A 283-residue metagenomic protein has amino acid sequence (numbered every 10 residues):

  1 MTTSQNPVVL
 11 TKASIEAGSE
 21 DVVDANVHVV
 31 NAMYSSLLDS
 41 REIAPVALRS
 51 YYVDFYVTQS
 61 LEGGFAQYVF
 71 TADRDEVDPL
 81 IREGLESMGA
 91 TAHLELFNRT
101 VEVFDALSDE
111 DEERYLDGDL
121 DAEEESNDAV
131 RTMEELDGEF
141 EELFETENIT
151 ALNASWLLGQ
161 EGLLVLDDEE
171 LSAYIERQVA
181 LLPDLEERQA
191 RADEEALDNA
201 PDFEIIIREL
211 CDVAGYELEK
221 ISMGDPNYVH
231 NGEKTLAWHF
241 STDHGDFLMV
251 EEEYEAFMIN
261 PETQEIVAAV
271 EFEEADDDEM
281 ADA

Functional and structural regions predicted by a protein language model:
M1-I43: Membrane topogenic helices and adjacent juxtamembrane segments
A25-V29, L48-F55, L80, A92 (+5 more regions): Exposed alpha-helical structural elements
S35, T58-E62, E86, A90 (+7 more regions): Generic surface-pattern signal
D39-A129, M133-E134: Core of folded catalytic or high-affinity ligand/protein-binding domains in predominantly eukaryotic proteins
G64-Y68, H93, D105-E112, N148 (+4 more regions): Residue-level signal for secondary-structure boundary elements
Y115-L182: Long, amphipathic alpha-helical surface segments
G162-D225: Long, charge-rich C-terminal accessory regions
E204-A283: N-terminal accessory interaction module
